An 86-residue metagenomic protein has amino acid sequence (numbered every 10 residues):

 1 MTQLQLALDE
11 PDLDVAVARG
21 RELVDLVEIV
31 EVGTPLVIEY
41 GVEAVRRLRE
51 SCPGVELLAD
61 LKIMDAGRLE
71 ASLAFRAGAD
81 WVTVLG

Functional and structural regions predicted by a protein language model:
M1-R68: Conserved N-terminal beta1-alpha1 strand-loop-helix module at the mouth
A66-G86: Conserved anion-binding
